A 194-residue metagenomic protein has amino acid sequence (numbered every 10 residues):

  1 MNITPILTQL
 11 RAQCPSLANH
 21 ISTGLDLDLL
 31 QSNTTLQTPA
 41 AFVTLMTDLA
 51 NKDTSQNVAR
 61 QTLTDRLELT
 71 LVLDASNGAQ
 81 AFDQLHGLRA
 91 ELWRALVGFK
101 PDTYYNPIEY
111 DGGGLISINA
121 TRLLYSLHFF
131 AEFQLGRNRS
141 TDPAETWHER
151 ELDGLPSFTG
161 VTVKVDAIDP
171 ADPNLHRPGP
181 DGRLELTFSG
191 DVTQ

Functional and structural regions predicted by a protein language model:
M1-D26, T47-Q194: Charged, amphipathic alpha-helical segments and their flanking helix caps
D28-T35: Short N-terminal edge-element motif at the start of the domain
T35-L36, A120: Extracellular/periplasmic catalytic domains that process cell-envelope and extracellular macromolecules
L36-N51: A short, hydrophobic beta-strand-centered structural micro-motif
